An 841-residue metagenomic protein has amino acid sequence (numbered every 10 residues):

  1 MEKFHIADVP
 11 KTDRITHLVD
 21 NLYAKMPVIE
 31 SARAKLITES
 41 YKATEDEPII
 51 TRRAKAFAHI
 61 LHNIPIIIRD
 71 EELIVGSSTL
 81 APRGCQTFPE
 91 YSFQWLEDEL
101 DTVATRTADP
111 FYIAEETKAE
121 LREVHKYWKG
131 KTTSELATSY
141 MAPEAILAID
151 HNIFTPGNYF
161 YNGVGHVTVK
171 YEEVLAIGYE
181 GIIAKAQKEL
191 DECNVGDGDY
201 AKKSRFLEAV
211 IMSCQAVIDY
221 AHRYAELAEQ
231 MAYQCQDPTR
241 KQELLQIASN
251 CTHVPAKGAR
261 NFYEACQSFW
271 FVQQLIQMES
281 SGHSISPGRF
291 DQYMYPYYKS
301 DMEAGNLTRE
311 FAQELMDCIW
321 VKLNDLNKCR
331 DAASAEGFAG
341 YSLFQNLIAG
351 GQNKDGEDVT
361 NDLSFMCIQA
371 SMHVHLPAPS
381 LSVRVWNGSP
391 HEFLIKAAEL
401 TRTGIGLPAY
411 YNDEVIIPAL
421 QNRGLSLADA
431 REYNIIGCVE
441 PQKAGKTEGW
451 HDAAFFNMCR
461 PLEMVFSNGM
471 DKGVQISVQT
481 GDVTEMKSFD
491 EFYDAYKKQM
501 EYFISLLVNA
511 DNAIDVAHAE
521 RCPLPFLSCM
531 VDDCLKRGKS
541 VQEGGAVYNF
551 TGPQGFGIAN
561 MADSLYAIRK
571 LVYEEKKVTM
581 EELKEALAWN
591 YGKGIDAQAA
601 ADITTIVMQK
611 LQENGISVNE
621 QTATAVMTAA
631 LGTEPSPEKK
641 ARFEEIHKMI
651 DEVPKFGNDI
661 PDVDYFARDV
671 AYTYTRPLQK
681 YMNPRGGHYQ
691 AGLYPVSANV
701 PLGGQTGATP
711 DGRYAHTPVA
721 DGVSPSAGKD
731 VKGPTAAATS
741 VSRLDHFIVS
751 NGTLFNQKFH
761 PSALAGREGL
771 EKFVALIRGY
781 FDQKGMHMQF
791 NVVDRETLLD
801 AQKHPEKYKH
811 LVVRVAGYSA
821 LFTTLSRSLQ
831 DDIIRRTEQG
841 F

Functional and structural regions predicted by a protein language model:
E2-V210, T239-F841: Conserved catalytic cores of very large enzyme subunits
C214: Second-shell loop/turn segments in exported
M231-T239: A conserved hydrophobic secondary-structure block that centers on an alpha-helix together with its immediately flanking
